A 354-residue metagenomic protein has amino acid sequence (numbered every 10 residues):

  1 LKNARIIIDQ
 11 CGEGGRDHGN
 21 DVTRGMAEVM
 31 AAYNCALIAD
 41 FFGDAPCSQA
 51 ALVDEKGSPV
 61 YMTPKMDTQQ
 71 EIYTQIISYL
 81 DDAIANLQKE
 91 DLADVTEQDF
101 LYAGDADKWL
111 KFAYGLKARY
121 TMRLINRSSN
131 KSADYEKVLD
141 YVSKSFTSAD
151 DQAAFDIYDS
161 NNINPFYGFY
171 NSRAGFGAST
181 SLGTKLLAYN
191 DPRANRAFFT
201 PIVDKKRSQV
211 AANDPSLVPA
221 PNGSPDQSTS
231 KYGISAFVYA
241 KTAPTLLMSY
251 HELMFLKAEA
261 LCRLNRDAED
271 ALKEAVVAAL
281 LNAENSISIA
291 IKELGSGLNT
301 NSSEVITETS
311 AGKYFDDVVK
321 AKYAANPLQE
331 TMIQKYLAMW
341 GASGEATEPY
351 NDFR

Functional and structural regions predicted by a protein language model:
L1-S288, A324-L328, Q334: Structured, solvent-exposed acidic/aromatic patches
D44, I289-E293, N351-F353: Juxtamembrane/interface motifs at transmembrane-helix termini
A51, S160-F166, E293-S302, F353-R354: Short alpha-helical linear motifs
Q209-P221, N285-V318: Surface-exposed intrinsically disordered loops and tails
L280, E284, T300-R354: C-terminal functional modules
